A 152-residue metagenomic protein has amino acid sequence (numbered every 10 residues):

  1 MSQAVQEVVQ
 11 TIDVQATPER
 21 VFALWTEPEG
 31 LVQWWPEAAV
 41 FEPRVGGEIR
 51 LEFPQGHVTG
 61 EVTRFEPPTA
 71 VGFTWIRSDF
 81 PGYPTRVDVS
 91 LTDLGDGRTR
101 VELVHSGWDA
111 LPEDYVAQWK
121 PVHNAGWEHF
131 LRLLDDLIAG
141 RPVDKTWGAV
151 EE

Functional and structural regions predicted by a protein language model:
M1-V40: Hydrophobic ligand-binding cavity/cleft-lining segments
Q3, G107-E152: A conserved amphipathic terminal alpha-helix motif
V21, L31, I49, V62 (+4 more regions): Hydrophobic pocket/interface hotspot
F22-W25, W34-W35, W75, W108 (+1 more regions): Tryptophan-centric aromatic hotspots in well-structured domains and transmembrane helices
T26-E27, P36, P67, R132 (+1 more regions): Residues at helix-coil transition
P36-V40, E52-R98, S106-D109: Hydrophobic-ligand binding "helix-grip"
P43-E48: Short coil-to-beta transition motif at edge beta-strands of beta-rich domains
V101-E102, E113: Charged, amphipathic alpha-helical coiled-coil/dimerization segments
